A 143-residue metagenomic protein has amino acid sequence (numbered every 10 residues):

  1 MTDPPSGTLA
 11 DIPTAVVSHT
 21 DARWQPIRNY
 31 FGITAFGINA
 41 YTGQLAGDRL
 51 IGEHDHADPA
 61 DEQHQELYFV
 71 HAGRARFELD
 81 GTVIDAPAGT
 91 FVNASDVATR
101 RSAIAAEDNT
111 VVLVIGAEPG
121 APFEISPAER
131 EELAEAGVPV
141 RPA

Functional and structural regions predicted by a protein language model:
M1-E53, R130-A143: A short, N-terminal "cap"/entry segment at the start of jelly-roll beta-barrel domains of the cupin/DSBH fold
I27-N29, D48-E62, L79, A103-A105: Short histidine-centered beta-strand/loop micro-motifs that create catalytic or ligand/metal-coordination sites
A35, H64-L67, N109-T110: Short, surface-exposed beta-edge/turn micro-motifs
G37-I38, N93-A94, E107-E124: A short hydrophobic beta-strand segment most commonly corresponding to one strand of the jelly-roll/cupin
A40, A72, L79-G81, D96 (+2 more regions): Residue-level recognition of conserved beta-strand positions in structured domain cores
G43-G47, R74-R76, E118-A121: Short, charged/polar surface micro-motifs in flexible loops or helix N-caps
P59-F77: Short, conserved beta-strand element in jelly-roll/cupin
D80-A98: Short acidic-glycine-tyrosine-enriched beta hairpin
